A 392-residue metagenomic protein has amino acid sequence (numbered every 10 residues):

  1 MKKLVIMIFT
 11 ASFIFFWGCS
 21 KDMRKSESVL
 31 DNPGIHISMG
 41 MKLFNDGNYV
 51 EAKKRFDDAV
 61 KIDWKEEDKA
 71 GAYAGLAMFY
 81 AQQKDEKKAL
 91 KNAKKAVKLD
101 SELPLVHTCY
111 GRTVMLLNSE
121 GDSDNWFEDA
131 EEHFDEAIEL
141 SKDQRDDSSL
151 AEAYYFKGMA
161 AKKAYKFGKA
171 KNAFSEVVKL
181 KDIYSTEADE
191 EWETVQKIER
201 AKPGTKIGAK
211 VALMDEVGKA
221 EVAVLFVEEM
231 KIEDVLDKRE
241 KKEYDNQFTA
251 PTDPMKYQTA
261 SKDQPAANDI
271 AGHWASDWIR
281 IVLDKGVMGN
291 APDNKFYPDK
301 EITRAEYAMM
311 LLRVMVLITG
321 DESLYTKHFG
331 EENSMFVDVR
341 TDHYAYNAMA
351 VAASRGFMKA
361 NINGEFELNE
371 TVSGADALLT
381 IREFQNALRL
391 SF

Functional and structural regions predicted by a protein language model:
I14-G34: Bacterial Sec signal peptide processing site at the extreme N-terminus
V29-E66, G71, G75-Q82: Alpha-helical segment of the N-proximal tetratricopeptide repeat
N32, E66-K69, L103, D143-Q144 (+2 more regions): Residue-level recognition of tetratricopeptide repeat
S38, G71-G75, C109-Y110, S149 (+2 more regions): Canonical tetratricopeptide repeat
D58-W64, K94-K98, E132-E139, R145 (+1 more regions): Conserved structural position within tetratricopeptide repeats
S119-W126, E139-K142, S149, K166-W274 (+4 more regions): Feature responds to low-complexity, polar/acidic, surface-exposed segments characteristic of secreted/exported proteins
